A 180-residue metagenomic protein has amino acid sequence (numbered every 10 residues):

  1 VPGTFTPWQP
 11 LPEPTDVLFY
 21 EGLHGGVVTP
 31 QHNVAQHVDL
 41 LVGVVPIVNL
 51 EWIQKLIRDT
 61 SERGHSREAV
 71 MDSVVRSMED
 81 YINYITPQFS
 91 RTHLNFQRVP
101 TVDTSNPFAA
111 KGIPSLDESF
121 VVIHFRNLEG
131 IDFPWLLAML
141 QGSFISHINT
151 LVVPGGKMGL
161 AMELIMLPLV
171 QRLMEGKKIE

Functional and structural regions predicted by a protein language model:
V1-T29: Phosphate-binding/switch loop-helix module in NTP-utilizing enzymes
W8-E13, V17, V34, V48-E180: C-terminal accessory "lid"/substrate-recognition subdomains
Y20-L23, V44-V45, R98: Short His-Asn-centered micro-motif
N33-V45: Inter-motif core of Ras-like GTPase G domains
